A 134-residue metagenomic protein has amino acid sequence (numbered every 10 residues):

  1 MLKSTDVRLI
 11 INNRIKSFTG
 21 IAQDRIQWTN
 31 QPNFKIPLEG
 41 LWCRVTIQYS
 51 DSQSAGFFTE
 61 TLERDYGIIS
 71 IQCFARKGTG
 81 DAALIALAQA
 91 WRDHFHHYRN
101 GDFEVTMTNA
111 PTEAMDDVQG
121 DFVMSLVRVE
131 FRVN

Functional and structural regions predicted by a protein language model:
M1-T61, T79, A90, Y98: Small/polar-rich, solvent-exposed N-terminal microdomains that initiate assembly or binding
A22, Q89-N134: Acidic-leaning, charged glycine-interspersed low-complexity segments
F57-R64, D117-G120: Short, solvent-exposed beta-strand/turn "edge" segments of beta-rich domains on protein surfaces
L62-K77, V123-N134: Oligomerization/assembly interface segments of phage tail-like spikes and tubes
S70-A90: Mid-chain, well-packed structural core segment of small domains
